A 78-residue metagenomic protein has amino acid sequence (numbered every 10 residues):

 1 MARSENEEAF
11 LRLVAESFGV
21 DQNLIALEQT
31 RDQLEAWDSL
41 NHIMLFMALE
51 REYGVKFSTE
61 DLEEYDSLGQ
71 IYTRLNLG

Functional and structural regions predicted by a protein language model:
M1-L24, T73-G78: Thiotemplate assembly-line natural product biosynthesis machinery
S17-A36, E52-E64: Phosphopantetheine carrier-protein modules
N41: Two-component histidine kinase catalytic core, primarily the HATPase_c
L45: Short active-site alpha-helical segment characteristic of glycosyltransferases and processive polysaccharide synthases
